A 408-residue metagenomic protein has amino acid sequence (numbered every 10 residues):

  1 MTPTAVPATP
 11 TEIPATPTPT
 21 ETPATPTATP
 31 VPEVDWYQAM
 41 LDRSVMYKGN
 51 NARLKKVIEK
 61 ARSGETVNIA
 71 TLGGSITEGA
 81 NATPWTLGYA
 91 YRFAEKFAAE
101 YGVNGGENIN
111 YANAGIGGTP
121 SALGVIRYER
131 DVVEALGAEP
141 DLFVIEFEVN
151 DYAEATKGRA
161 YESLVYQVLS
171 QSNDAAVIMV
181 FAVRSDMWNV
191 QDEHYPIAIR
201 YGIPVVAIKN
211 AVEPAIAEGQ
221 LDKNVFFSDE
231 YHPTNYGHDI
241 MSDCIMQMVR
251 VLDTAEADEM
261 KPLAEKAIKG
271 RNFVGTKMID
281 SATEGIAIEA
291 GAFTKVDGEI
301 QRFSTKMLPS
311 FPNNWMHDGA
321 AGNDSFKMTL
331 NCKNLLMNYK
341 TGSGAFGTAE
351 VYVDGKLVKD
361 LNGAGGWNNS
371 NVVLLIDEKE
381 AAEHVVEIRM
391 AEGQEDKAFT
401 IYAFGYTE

Functional and structural regions predicted by a protein language model:
T2-V31: Ser/Thr-rich, Proline-interspersed low-complexity disordered segments
V31-A114, E129-A138, K327, L335-M337 (+4 more regions): Serine-esterase "nucleophile elbow" of acetyl-processing enzymes
T83-P84, H232, V274: Short, conserved micro-motifs enriched in small and acidic residues
A94-N108, T119, L123-K261, H317-A321 (+4 more regions): Alpha-helical cap/lid subdomain in secreted, periplasmic, or secretory-pathway luminal O-acyl-processing enzymes
A114, G291-V296, L335, L361 (+1 more regions): Generic beta-strand hydrophobic packing signal
T254-T329, N338: Glycan-recognition and processing domains
C332: Contiguous, non-catalytic segments that form substrate-binding/exosite surfaces or channel walls
E395-E408: Extended, polar beta-sheet/loop recognition surfaces of beta-rich domains that mediate binding to diverse ligands
